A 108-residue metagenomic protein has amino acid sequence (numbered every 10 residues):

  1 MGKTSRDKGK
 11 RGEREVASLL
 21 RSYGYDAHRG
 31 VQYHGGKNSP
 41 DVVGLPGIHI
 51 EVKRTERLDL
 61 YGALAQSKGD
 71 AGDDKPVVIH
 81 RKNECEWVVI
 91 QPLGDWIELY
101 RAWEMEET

Functional and structural regions predicted by a protein language model:
M1-T108: Catalytic phosphate/metal-binding cores of nucleic-acid and nucleotide-processing enzymes, i.e., regions that mediate
